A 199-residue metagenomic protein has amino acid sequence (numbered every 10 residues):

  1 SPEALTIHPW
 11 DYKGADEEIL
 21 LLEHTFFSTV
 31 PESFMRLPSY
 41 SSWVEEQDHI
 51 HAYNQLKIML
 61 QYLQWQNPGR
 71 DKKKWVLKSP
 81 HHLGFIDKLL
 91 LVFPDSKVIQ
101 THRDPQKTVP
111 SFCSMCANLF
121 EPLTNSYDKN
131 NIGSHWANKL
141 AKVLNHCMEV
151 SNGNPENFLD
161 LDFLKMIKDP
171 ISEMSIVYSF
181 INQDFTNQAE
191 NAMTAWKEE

Functional and structural regions predicted by a protein language model:
S1-W75: PAPS-dependent sulfation machinery
E46-K73, S79-I176, F185: PAPS-dependent sulfotransferase catalytic domain
S179: Short polybasic/polar patches that bind polyanions
Q183-N191: Short conserved catalytic/interaction loops centered on acidic-Pro-aromatic/His motifs
N191-E198: Post-kinase regulatory C-tail/linker adjacent to protein kinase catalytic domains
